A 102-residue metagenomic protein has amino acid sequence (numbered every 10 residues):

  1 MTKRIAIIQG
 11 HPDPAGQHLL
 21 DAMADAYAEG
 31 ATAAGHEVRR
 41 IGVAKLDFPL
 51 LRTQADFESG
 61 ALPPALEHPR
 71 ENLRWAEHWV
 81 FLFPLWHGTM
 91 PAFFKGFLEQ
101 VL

Functional and structural regions predicted by a protein language model:
M1-L102: N-terminal beta1-alpha1-beta2 submodule of the flavodoxin-like/Rossmannoid cofactor-binding fold
